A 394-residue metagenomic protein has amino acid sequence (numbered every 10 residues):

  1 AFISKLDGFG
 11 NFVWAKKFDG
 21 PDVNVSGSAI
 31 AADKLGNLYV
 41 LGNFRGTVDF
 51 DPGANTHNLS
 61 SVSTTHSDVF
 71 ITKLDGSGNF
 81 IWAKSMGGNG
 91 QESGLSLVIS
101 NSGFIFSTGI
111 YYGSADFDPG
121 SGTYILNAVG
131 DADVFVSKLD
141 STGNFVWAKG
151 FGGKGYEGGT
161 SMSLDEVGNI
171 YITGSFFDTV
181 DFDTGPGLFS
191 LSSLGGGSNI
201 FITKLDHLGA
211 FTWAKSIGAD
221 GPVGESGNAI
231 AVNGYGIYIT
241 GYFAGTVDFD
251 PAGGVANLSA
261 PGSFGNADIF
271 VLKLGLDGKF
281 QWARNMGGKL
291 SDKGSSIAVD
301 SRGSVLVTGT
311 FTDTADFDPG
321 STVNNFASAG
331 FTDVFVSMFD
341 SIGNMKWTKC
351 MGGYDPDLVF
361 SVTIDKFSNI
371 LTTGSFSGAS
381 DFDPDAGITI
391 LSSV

Functional and structural regions predicted by a protein language model:
A1-V394: A sequence-level/structural motif corresponding to short, flexible coil/turn segments enriched in small polar residues
